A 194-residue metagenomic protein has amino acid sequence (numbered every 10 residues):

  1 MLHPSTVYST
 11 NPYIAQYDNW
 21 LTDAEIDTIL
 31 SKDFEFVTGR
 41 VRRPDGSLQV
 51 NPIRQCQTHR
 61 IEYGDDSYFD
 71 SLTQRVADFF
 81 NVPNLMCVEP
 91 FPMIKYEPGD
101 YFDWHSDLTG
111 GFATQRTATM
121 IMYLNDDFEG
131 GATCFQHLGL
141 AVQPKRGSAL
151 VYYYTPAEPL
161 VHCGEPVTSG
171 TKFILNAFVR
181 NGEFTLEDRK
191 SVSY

Functional and structural regions predicted by a protein language model:
M1-V151, T155-Y194: Fe(II)/2-oxoglutarate oxygenase catalytic core
